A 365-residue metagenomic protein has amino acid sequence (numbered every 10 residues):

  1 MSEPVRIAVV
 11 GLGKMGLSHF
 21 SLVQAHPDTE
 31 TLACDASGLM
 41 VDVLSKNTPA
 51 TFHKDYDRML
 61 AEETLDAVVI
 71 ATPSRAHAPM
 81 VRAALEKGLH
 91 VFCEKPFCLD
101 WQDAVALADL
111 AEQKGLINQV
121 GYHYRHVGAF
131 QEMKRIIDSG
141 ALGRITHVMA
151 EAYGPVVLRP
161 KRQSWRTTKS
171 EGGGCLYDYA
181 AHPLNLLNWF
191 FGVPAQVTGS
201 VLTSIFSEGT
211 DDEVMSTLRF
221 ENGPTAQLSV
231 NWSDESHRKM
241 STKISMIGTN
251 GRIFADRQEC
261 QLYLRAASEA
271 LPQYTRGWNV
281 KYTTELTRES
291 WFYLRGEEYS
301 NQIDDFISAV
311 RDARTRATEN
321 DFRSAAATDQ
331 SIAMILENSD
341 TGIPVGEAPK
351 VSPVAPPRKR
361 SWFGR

Functional and structural regions predicted by a protein language model:
M1, A67-I70, E221, W291-Y293 (+1 more regions): C-terminal helix-rich "cap/oligomerization" subdomain common to oxidoreductases
M1-N47, W362: N-terminal Rossmann-like dinucleotide-binding module
H19, A50-L110: Beta-loop-alpha module in the N-terminal Rossmann-like domain of NAD(P)-dependent dehydrogenases, especially those
A106-Y124, G143-V148: Rossmann-fold dehydrogenase core element
Y124-S207: Predominantly a Rossmann-like dinucleotide-binding segment in NAD(P)-dependent oxidoreductases
F206-G209, N222-N301, W362: NAD(P)-dinucleotide binding in Rossmann-like oxidoreductases
